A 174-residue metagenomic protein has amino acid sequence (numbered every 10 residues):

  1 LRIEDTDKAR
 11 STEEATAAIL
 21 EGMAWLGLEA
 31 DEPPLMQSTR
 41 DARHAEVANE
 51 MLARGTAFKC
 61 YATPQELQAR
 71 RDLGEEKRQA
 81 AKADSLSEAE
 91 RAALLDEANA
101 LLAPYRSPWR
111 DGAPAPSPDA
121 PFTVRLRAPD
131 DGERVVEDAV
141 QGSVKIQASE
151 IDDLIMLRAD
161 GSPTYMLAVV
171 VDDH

Functional and structural regions predicted by a protein language model:
L1-A93, S162: N-terminal Rossmann-like or analogous alpha/beta NTP/dinucleotide-binding catalytic cores that position adenine
K59, T63-H174: Active-site cores that bind ATP or allylic diphosphates and position pyrophosphate for catalysis
